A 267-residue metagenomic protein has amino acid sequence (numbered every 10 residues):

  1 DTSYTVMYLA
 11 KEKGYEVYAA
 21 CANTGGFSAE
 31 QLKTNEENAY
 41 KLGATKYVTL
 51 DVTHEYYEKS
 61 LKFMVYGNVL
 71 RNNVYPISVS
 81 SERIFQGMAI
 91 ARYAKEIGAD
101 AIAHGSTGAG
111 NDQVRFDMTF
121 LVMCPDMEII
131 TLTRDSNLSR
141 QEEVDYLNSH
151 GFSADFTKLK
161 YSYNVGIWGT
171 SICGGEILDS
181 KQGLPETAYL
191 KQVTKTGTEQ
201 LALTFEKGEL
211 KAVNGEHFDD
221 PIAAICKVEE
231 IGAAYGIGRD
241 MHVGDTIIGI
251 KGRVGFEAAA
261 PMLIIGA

Functional and structural regions predicted by a protein language model:
D1-A267: Nucleotide-activated chemistry modules centered on ATP-dependent adenylation/adenylyltransferase
